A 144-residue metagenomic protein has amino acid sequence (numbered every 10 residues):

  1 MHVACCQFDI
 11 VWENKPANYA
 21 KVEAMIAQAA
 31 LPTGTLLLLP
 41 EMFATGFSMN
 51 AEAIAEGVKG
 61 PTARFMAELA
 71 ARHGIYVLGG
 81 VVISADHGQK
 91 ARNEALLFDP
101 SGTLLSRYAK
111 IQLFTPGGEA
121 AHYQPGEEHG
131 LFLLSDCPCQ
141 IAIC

Functional and structural regions predicted by a protein language model:
M1-C5: Extreme N-terminal starter segment of soluble prokaryotic enzymes
C6, L37, Q140-A142: Hydrophobic positions in the central parallel beta-sheet of the AAA+
Q7-W12: Short polar catalytic/cofactor-binding loops
E13, F47, L113-P116: Conserved protein kinase catalytic core
K15, E23-S101, R107: Cys-nucleophile CN-hydrolase/nitrilase-fold catalytic domain and related Cys-dependent amidase chemistry that acts on
E56, D86-C144: Active-site catalytic loop in hydrolytic enzyme cores
